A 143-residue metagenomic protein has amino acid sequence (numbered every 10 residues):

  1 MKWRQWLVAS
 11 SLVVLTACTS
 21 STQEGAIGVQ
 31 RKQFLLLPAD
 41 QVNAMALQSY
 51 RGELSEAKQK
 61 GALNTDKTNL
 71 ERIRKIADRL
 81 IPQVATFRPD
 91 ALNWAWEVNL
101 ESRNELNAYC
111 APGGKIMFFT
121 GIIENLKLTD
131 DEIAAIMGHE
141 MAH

Functional and structural regions predicted by a protein language model:
M1-L7: Bacterial N-terminal signal peptides that target proteins for export
V8-L12: Hydrophobic helical h-region of N-terminal Sec-dependent signal peptides in bacterial secretory/periplasmic proteins
V14-A17: C-terminal motif of bacterial Sec signal peptides marking the signal peptidase cleavage site
T19-A142: Peri-catalytic and regulatory segments of divalent metal-dependent proteins
